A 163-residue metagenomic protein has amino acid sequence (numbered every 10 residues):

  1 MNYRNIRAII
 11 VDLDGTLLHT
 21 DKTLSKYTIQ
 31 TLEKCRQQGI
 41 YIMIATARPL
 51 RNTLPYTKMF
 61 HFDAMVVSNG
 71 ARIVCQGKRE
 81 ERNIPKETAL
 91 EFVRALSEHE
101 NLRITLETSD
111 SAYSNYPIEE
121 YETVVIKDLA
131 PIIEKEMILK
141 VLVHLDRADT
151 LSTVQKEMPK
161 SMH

Functional and structural regions predicted by a protein language model:
Y3-I6, G39, H99-N101, E136-I138: A general structural motif
N5-K22, I44: Asp-based phosphoryl-transfer active-site loop
D12, S68, H144: Conserved residues at the C-terminal ends of beta-strands
L18, L54, Q155: A short local structural element in Rossmann-fold oxidoreductases
D21-E120: Active-site phosphate-binding/coordination module
E91, A95, L102-H163: Conserved acidic, metal-coordinating active-site core of Asp-based, Mg2+-dependent phosphoryl-transfer enzymes
